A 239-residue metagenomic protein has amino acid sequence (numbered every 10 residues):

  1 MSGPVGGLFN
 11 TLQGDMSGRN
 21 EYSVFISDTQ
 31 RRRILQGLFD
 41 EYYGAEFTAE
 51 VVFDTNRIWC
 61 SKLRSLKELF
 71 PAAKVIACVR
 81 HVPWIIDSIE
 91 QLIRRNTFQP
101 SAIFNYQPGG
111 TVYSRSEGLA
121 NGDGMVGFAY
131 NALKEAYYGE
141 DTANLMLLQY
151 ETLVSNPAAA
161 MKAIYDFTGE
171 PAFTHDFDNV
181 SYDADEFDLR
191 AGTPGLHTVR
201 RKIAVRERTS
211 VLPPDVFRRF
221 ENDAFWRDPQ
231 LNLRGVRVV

Functional and structural regions predicted by a protein language model:
M1-Y42, E46, R94, D183-F187: PAPS-dependent sulfotransferase catalytic core
G3-T11, Q149-L153, W226-V239: C-terminal/domain-terminus segments
S17-V24, F98, T193-T198: Short, structured secondary-structure boundary patches
R19, R57-H175: PAPS-dependent sulfotransferase catalytic domain
I26-R32, V52-N56, D123-M125: Short, flexible loop segments at the rims of nucleotide/cofactor-binding pockets, characterized by
I26-R33, I103-T111, R200-R208: Short, basic, helix/turn surface patches
L38-S65: Glycine-rich phosphate-binding loop used to anchor ATP phosphates in small-molecule kinases, encompassing both
L119-G122, V126-A143, A158-A159, A163-V239: PAPS-dependent sulfotransferases, especially Golgi type II membrane carbohydrate sulfotransferases
